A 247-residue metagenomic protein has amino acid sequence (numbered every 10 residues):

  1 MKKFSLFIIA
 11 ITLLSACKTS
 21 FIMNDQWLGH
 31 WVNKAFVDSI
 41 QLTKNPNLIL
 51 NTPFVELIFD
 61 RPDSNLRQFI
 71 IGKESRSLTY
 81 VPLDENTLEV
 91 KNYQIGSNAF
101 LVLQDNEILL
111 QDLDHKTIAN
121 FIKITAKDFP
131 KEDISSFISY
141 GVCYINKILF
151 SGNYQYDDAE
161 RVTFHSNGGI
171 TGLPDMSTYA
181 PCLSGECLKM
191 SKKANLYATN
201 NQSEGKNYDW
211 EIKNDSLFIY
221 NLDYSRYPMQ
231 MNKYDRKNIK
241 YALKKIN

Functional and structural regions predicted by a protein language model:
M1-F4: Positively charged n-region of N-terminal signal peptides that target proteins for export
L6-I9: Sec-dependent N-terminal signal peptides
S15-A16: C-terminal motif of bacterial Sec signal peptides marking the signal peptidase cleavage site
T19: Short, conserved catalytic or interaction motifs in soluble domains
M23-P46, D128-R161: Tryptophan-anchored aromatic micro-motifs
V37-L42, T52-E107, Y156, E160-I246: Contiguous, well-ordered beta-strand patches that form the walls/edges of small beta-barrel/beta-sandwich domains
Q111-S151, Y224-N247: Edge beta-strand at a domain terminus
